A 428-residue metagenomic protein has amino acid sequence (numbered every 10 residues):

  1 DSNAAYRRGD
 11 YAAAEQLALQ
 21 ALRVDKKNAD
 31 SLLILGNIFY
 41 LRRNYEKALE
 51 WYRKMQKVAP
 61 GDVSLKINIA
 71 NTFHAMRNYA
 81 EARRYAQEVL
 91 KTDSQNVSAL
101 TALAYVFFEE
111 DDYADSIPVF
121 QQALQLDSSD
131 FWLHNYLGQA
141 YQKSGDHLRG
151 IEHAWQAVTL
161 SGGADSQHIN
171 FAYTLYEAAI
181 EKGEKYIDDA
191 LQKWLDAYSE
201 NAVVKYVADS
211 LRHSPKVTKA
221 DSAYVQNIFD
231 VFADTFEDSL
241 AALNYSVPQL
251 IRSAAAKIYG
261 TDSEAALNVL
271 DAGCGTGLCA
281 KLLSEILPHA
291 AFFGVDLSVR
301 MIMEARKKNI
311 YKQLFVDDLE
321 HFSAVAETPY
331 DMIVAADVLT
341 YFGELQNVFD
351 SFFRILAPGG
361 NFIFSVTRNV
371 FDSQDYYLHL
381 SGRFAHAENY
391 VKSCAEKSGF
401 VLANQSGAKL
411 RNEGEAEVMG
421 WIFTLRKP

Functional and structural regions predicted by a protein language model:
R7-R8, L41-R42, A75-M76, E109-E110 (+2 more regions): Register position in tetratricopeptide repeats
L270-F322: Class I SAM-dependent methyltransferase SAM/SAH-binding core
A324-I333: A short acidic, Gly/Pro-enriched loop at the edge of an enzyme's catalytic core that lines a small-molecule cofactor
Q346-P358: A short glycine-rich, Lys/Arg-flanked "PGG" loop and its adjoining helix->strand segment in the class I
F364-F384: Short, glycine-/aromatic-enriched active-site segment of Class I SAM-dependent methyltransferases
